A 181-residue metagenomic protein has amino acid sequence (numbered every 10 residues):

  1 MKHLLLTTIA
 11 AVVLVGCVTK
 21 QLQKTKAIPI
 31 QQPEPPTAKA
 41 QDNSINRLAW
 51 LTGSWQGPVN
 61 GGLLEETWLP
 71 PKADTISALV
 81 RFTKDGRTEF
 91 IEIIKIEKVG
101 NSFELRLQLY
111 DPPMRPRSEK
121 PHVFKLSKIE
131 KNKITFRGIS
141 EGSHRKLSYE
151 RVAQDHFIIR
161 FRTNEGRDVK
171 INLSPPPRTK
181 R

Functional and structural regions predicted by a protein language model:
M1-L4: Positively charged n-region of N-terminal signal peptides that target proteins for export
L6-A11: Sec-dependent N-terminal signal peptides
V15-G16: C-terminal motif of bacterial Sec signal peptides marking the signal peptidase cleavage site
T25-R47: Post-signal peptide N-terminal segment of mature Sec-exported envelope proteins
P36-T37, F124-L126, R151, D155-R181: Edge beta-strand at a domain terminus
A40-S54, E97-K98: N-terminal helix-cap/turn-to-beta initiation motif at the start of protein domains
P58-S140: Central antiparallel beta-sheet cores of small beta-barrel/beta-sandwich binding domains
